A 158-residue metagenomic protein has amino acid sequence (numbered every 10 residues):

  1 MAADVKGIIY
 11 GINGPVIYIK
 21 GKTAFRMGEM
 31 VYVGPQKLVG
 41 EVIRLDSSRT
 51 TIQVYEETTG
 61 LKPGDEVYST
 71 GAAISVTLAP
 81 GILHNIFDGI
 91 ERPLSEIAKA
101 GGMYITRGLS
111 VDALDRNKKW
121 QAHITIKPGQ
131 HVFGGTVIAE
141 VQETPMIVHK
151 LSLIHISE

Functional and structural regions predicted by a protein language model:
M1-A98, M103-T106: N-terminal accessory targeting/assembly segments
M1-N13, G102-G134: Acidic, low-complexity mobile loops and tails
G28, E57-G60, H123-F133, V141: Acidic, glycine-anchored pre-beta loop/turn
G40, G135-K150: Short hydrophobic beta/alpha edge segments that flank linear recognition/processing sites
Y68-S69, N117, A139: Short, positively charged, Gly/Tyr-enriched micro-motifs that form contact patches at catalytic or ligand/partner
N85, R92-L94, K119-Q121, F133 (+1 more regions): Long, basic N-terminal domains or extensions that often function in RNA/ssDNA interaction or organelle/cellular
S152-E158: Residue-level detector of conserved catalytic or cofactor/ligand-binding positions in enzyme active sites
